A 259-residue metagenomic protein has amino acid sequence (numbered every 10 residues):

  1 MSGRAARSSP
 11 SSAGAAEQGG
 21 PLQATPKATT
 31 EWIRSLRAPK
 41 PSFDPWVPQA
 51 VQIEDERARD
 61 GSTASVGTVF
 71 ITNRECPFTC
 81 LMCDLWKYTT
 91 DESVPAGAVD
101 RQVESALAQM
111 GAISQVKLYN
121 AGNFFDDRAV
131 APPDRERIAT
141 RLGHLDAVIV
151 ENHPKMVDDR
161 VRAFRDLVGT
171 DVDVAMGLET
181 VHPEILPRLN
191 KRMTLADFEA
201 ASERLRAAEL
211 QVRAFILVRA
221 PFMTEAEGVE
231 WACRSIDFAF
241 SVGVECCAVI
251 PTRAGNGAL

Functional and structural regions predicted by a protein language model:
S2-R59, F240, C246, T252-L259: Auxiliary Fe-S-binding modules of radical SAM enzymes
P39-T90, E104-L118: N-terminal pre-triad scaffold of radical SAM enzymes
R74-C76, E179-V181, T252-G255: Short connector loops/turns at beta-strand edges and beta->alpha or beta->beta junctions
P77, M110, L142, F238-G243: Alpha-helix termination/capping residues and helix-transition junctions
L85-Q102, A106-V130, R141-V157, D171-F198 (+1 more regions): Core AdoMet radical
L107-M110, I138-G143, R162-D171, E203-A207: Acidic (Asp/Glu)-rich catalytic clusters
R128-E136, V157-L167, E225-A226: Distinct, well-ordered alpha-helical segments
A196-A258: Conserved C-terminal portion of the radical SAM core fold that forms the substrate/S-adenosylmethionine-binding
